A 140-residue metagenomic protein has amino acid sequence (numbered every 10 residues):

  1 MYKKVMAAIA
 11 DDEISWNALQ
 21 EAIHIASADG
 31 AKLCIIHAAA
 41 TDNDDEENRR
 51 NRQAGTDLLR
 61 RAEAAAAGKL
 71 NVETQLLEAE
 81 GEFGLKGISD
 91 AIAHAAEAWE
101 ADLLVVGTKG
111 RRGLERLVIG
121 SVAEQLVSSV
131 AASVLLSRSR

Functional and structural regions predicted by a protein language model:
Y2-R49, R61, A65-E73: Small/aliphatic-rich secondary-structure junction motif
I14, G68-L104: Structural beta-alpha unit
A18, D45-E47, L85-G87, R116-L117: Short, well-ordered secondary-structure micro-motifs
H37, L76-E78, R138: Residue-level recognition of beta-strand->loop/alpha-helix junctions
R52-R60: Short, surface-exposed alpha-helical segments at coil->helix boundaries
Q53, G87-I92, I119-A123: Charged helix-capping and loop-helix junction motifs
A96-R140: Gly/Ser-rich helix-loop-strand patches that form or flank binding pockets for ribonucleotide-derived cofactors
